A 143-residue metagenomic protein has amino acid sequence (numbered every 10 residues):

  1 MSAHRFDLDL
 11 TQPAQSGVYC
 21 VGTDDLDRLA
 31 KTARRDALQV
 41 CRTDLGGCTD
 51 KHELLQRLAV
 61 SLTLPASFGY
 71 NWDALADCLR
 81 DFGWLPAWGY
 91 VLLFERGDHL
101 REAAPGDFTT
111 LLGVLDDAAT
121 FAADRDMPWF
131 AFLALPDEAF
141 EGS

Functional and structural regions predicted by a protein language model:
S2-S143: Positively charged, polar, low-complexity stretches
